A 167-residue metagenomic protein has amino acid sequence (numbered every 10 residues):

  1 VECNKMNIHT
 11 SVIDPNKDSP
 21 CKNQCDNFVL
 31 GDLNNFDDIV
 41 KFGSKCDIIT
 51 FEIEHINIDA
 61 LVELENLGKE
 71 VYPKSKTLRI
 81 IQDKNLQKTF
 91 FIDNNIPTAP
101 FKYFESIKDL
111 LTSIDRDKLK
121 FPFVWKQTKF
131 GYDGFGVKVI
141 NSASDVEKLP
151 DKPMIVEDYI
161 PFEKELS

Functional and structural regions predicted by a protein language model:
V1-L86, K108: ATP-binding N-terminal substructure of ATP-dependent carboxylate-amine bond-forming enzymes
N23, L61, F135, L166-S167: Hydrophobic alpha-helical membrane-insertion segments
I80-L166: Active-site nucleotide/adenylate-binding loops and adjacent lid/helix of ATP-dependent enzymes
